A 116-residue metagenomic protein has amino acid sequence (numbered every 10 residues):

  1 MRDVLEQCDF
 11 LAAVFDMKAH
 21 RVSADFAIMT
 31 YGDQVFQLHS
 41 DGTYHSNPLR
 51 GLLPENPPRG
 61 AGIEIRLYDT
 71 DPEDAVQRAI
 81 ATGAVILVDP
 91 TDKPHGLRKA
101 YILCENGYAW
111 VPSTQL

Functional and structural regions predicted by a protein language model:
M1-D3: Conserved beta-strand-loop-alpha-helix junction that forms the acyl-donor binding cleft
Q7-A12, A79, G107: Conserved active-site tyrosine of GNAT-family acetyltransferases
M17-T70, D74-L103, T114-L116: Vicinal oxygen chelate
A109-P112: Short glycine-/small-residue motifs
